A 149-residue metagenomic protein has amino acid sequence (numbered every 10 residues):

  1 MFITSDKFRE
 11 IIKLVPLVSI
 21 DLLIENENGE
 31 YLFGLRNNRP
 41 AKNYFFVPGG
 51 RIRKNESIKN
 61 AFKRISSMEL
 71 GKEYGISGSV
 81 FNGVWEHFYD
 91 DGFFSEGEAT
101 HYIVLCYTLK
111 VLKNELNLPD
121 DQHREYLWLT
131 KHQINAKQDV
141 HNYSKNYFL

Functional and structural regions predicted by a protein language model:
M1-L23, E27, G97: Acidic, metal-coordinating catalytic segment for phosphate/diphosphate chemistry, firing primarily on the Nudix
P16, A99-I103, D120: A short, structural micro-pattern
V18-I20, G29, I103-L105, R124: Change "...and in nucleic-acid phosphodiester-cleaving endonucleases..." to "...and in nucleic-acid processing enzymes
E25-Y31, R39-A41, R53-K54, E86-D90 (+1 more regions): Short, charged/polar surface micro-motifs in flexible loops or helix N-caps
E30-E69: Conserved Nudix-box catalytic region and its N-terminal flanking loop in Nudix hydrolases and closely related
P48, K54, D91-A99, D121-H123 (+2 more regions): Functional cleft and adjacent loop/helix regions within the main domain that mediate ligand binding or catalysis
G71-E115: Active-site segment of metal-dependent pyrophosphate-handling enzymes, primarily the Nudix hydrolase catalytic core
C106-K110, L116-L149: NUDIX/MutT-family hydrolases
